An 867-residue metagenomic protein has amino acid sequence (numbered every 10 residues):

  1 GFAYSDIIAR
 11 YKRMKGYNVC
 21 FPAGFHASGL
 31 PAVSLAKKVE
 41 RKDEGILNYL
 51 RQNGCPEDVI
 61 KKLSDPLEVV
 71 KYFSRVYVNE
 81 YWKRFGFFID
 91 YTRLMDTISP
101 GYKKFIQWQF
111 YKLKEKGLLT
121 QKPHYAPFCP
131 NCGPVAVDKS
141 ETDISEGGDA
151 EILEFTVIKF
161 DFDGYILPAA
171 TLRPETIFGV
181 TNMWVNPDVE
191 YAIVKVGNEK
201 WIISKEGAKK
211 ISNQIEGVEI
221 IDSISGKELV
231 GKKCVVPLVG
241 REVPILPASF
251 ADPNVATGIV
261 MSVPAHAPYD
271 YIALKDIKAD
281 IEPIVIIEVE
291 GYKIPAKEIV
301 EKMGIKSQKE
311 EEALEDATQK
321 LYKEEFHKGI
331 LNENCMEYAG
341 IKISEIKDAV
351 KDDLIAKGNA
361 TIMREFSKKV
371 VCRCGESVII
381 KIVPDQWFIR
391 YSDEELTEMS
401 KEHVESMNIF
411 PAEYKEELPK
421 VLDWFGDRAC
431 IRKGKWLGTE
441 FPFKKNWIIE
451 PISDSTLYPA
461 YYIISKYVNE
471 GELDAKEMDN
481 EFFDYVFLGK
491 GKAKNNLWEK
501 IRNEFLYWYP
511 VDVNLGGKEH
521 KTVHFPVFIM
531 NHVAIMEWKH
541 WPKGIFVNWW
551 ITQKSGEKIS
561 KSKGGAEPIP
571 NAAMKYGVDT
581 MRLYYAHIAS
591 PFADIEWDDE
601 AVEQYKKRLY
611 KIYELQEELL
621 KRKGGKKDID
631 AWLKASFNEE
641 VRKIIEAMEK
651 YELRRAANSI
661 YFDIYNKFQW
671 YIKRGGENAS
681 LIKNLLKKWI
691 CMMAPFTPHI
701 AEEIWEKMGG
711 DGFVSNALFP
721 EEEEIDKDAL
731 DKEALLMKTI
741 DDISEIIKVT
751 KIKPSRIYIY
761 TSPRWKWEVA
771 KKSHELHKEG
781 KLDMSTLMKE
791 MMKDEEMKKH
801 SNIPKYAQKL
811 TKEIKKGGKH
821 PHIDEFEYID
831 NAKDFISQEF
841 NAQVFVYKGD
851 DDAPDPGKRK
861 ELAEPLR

Functional and structural regions predicted by a protein language model:
G1-L35, I106, A169-L172, T176-I177 (+3 more regions): N-terminal catalytic cores of NTP/NDP-binding nucleotidyl/phosphoryl-transfer enzymes
I7, K37-F178, G231-V235, R241-V243 (+7 more regions): Residue patterns forming the tRNA-binding/recognition surfaces of aminoacyl-tRNA synthetases and related DALR
R10-N18, V39-Y49, R84-I89, K116-Q121 (+15 more regions): Secondary-structure transition/capping motifs at alpha-helix termini and the adjoining loop/turn into the next element
H26, S140-S145, K627-I645, N658-F662 (+2 more regions): Acidic, turn-prone loop/beta-hairpin segments
E115, L119-T142, I203-I221, M693-I704: Amphipathic alpha-helical
K159, A170, G240-P244, A248-P253 (+1 more regions): Alpha-helical recognition segments enriched in aromatics with Gly/Pro capping that present substrate-recognition
P174-M183, V189-I259: Protease-associated
D599, E603, G712-R867: C-terminal low-complexity, glycine/proline- and small-hydrophobic-enriched intrinsically disordered tails that act as
